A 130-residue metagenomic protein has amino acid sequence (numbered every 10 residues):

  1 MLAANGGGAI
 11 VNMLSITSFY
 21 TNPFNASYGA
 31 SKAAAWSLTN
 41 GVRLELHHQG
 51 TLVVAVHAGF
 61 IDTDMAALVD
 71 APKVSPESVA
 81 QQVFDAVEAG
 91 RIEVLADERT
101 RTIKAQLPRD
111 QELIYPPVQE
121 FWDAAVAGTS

Functional and structural regions predicted by a protein language model:
M1-G6, E45: A short helix-coil junction within the Rossmann-fold of NAD(P)-dependent oxidoreductases
S15: Residue(s) in the substrate-gating loop at a strand-loop-helix junction that position the organic substrate next
Y20, G41-T51: Active-site-adjacent segment of SDR/Rossmann-fold oxidoreductases
N22-A26: Active-site loop immediately N-terminal to the catalytic Tyr-X3-Lys motif of short-chain dehydrogenase/reductase
S31: Active-site helix of classical SDR
A58-L68: Short, flexible catalytic-loop segment of classical short-chain dehydrogenase/reductase
K73, E77-S130: C-terminal tail/cap regions
